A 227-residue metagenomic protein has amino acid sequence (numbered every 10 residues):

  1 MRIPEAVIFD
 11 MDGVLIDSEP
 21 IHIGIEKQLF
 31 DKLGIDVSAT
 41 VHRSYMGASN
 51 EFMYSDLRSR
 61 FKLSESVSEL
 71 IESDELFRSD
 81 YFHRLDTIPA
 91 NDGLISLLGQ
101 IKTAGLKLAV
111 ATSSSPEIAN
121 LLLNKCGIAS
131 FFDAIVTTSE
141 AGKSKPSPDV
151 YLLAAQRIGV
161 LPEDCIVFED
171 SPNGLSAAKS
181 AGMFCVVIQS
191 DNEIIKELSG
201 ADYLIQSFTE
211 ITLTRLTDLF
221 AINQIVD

Functional and structural regions predicted by a protein language model:
M1-A6, G99-K102, S115-D227: Asp-based, Mg2+/Mn2+-dependent phosphohydrolase catalytic module
M1-R43, E193: Active-site neighborhood of HAD-like aspartate-dependent phosphohydrolases
H22, E26-F30, N50-L57, I71-F82 (+1 more regions): Hydrophobic alpha-helical core bundles mediating ligand binding, dimerization, or RNAP-core interactions
L29-F61, V67: Alpha-helical substrate-recognition element adjacent to the catalytic core
I35-V37, L63, I128, G159-V160: Helix N-cap/coil-helix junction residues
D36, K107, F184: Residue-level detector of anion-binding/catalytic polar loops
R58-S96, A104: Metal-dependent phosphoesterase signature
